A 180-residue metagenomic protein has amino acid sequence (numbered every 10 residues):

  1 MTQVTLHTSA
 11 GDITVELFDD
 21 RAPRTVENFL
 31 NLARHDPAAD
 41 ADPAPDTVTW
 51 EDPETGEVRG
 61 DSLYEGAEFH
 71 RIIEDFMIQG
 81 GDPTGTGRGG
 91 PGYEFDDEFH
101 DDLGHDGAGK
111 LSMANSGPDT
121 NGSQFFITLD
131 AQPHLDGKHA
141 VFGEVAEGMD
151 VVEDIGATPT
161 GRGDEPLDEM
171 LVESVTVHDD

Functional and structural regions predicted by a protein language model:
M1-D180: Cyclophilin-like peptidyl-prolyl cis-trans isomerases
